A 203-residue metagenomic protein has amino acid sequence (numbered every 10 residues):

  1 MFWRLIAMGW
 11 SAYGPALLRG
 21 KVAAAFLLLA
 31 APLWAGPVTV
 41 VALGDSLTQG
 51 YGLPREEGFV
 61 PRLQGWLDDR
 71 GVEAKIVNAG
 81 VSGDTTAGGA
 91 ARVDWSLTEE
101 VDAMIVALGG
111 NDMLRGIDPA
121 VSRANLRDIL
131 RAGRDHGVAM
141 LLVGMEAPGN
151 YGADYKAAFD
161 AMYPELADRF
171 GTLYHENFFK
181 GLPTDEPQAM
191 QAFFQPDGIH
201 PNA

Functional and structural regions predicted by a protein language model:
F2-A24: Bacterial N-terminal signal peptides that target proteins for export
A25-L27, T98: A periodicity- and composition-biased signal for non-globular, repetitive helical segments
L27-A35: Hydrophobic h-region of N-terminal signal peptides that target proteins for export in Gram-negative bacteria
W34-S82, R92-V101: Serine-esterase "nucleophile elbow" of acetyl-processing enzymes
R62, V72, G88-A203: Alpha-helical cap/lid subdomain in secreted, periplasmic, or secretory-pathway luminal O-acyl-processing enzymes
G83-A87: Acidic-and-aromatic substrate-binding clefts and catalytic sites of carbohydrate-active enzymes
